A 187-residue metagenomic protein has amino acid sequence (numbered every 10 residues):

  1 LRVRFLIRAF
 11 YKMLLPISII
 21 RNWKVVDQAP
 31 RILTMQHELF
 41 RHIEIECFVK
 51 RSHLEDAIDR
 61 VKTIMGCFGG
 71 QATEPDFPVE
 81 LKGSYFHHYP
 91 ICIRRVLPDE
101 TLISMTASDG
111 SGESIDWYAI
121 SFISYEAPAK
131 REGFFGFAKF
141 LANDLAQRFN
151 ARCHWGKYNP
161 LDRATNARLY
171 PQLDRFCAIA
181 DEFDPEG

Functional and structural regions predicted by a protein language model:
L1-F137: C-terminal substrate-recognition/cap domain of FAD-linked oxidoreductases
R31-L33, N143, Q147-G187: Activity-critical C-terminal alpha-helical subdomain
F137-A138, Q172: Residue-level preference for nonpolar/small residues embedded in alpha-helices
